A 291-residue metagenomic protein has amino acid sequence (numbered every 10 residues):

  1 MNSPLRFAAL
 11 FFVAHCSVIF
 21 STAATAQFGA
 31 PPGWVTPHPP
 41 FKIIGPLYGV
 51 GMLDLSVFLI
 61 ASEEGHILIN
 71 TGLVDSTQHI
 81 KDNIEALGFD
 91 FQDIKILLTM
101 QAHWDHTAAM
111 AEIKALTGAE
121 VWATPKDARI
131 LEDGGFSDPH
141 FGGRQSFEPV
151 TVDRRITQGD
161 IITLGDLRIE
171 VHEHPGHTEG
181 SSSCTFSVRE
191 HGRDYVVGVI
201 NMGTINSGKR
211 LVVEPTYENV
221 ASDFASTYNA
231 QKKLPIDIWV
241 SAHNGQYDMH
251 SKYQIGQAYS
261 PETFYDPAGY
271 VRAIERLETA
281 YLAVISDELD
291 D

Functional and structural regions predicted by a protein language model:
A8-F20: Bacterial N-terminal signal peptides
F12, T25-W34, H191, I205-D291: Accessory terminal helices/loops
Q27-G29, T36-H38, K42-I44, D93 (+4 more regions): Metallo-beta-lactamase
G33-L87, F91, S183-I205: Conserved beta-strand hairpin/beta-sheet module of binuclear metal-dependent hydrolase folds, prominently
P46, I60, N70, I80 (+7 more regions): Divalent metal-coordination and catalytic microenvironments
L47, D75-Q78, E85-I161, Y259 (+2 more regions): Active-site HxH/HxHxD metal-binding segment of metal-dependent hydrolases
I69-T71, I94-H103, W122-T124, E173-P175 (+2 more regions): Active-site neighborhood of phospho(di)ester-bond hydrolases with catalytic His/Asp-centered motifs
S76, A102-A108, A128-L131, E179-S182 (+3 more regions): Active-site environment of divalent metal-dependent phosphoester hydrolases
